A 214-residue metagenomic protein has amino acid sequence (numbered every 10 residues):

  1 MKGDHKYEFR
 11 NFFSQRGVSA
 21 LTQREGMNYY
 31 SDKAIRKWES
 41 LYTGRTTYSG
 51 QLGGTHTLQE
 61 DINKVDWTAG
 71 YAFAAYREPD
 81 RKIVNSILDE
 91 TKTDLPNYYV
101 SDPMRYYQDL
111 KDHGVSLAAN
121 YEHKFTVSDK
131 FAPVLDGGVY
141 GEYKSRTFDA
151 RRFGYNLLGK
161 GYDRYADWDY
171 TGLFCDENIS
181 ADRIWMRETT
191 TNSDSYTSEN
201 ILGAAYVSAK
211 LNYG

Functional and structural regions predicted by a protein language model:
M1-Y7, F12-S31: Periplasmic-side early beta-strands and strand-to-turn transitions of outer-membrane beta-barrels
D4-R16, T43-G214: Face-selective signature of the C-terminal outer-membrane beta-barrel domain
A34-R36: Flexible glycine/proline-enriched surface loops and loop-helix/loop-strand junctions
